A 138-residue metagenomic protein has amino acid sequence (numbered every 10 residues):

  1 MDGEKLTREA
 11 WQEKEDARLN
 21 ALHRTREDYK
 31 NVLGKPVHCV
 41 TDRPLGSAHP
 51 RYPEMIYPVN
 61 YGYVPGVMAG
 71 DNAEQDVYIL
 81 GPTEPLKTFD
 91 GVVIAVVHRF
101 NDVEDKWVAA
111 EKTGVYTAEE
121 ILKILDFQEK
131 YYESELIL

Functional and structural regions predicted by a protein language model:
D2-L138: Hydrophobic N-terminal alpha-helices or hydrophobic patches in metabolic proteins across all domains of life
